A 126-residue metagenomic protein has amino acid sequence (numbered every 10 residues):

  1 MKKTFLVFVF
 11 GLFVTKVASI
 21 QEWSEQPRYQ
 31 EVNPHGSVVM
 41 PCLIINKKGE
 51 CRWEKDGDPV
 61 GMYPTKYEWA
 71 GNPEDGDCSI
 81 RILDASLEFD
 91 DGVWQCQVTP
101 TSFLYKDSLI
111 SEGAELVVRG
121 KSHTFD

Functional and structural regions predicted by a protein language model:
M1-F10: Classical eukaryotic N-terminal signal peptides for Sec-dependent ER targeting/secretion, especially the positively
K3, V32-P41, P73-D77, D84-Q97: Solvent-exposed loop/turn motifs of extracellular immunoglobulin-like beta-sandwich domains
F10-E25: N-terminal signal peptide
S24-Y29, D126: Surface-exposed, proline-enriched loop/turn segments that connect beta strands in immunoglobulin-like
I45-W69, L104: N-terminal V-set
D58, A85-L87, T101, K121-H123: Conserved beta-strand elements of beta-rich interaction domains across eukaryotes, especially beta-propellers
M62-I82: Extracytoplasmic beta-sandwich strand-turn segments characteristic of Greek-key/jelly-roll folds
V93-S122: Extracellular/luminal immunoglobulin-like beta-sandwich modules
